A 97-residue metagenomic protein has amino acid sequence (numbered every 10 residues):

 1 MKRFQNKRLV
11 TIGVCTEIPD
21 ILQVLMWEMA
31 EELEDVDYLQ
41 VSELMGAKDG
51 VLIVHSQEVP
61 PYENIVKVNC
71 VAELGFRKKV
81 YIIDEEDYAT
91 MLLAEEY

Functional and structural regions predicted by a protein language model:
M1-C70: N-terminal "domain-start" segment
V59-Y97: Short, compact, well-ordered microdomains
